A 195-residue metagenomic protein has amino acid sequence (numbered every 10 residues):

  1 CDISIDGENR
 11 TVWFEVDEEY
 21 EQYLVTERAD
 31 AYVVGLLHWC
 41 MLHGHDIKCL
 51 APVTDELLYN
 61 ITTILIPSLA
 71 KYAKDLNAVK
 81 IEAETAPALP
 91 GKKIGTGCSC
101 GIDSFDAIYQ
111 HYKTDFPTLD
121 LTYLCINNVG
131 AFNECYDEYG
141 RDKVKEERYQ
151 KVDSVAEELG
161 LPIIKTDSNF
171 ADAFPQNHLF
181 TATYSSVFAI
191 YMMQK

Functional and structural regions predicted by a protein language model:
C1-K93, F105-D167: RNA-binding accessory domains that recognize and position tRNA/RNA substrates
T96-I102: Short, glycine-rich nucleotide/cofactor-binding loops
P162-K195: Conserved adenosine/adenylate-binding substructure
